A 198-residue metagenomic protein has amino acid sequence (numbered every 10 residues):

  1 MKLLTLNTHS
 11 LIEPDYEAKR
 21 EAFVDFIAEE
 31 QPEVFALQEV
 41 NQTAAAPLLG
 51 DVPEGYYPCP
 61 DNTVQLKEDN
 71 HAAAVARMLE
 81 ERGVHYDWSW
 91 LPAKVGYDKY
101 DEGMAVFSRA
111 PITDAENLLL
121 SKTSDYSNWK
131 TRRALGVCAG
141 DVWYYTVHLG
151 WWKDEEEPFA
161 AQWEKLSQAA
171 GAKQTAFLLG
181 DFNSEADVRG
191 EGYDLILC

Functional and structural regions predicted by a protein language model:
M1-V34, P58-C59, A73, E80-E81 (+1 more regions): Active-site regions of metal-assisted phosphoester/phosphodiester hydrolases, unifying DNase/endonuclease modules
L11, E39-P53, P58-L66, S184: Active-site neighborhood of divalent metal-dependent phosphoester/pyrophosphate hydrolases
K67-A73: Aromatic- and glycine-enriched glycan-recognition loops and surfaces that form the carbohydrate-binding subsites
